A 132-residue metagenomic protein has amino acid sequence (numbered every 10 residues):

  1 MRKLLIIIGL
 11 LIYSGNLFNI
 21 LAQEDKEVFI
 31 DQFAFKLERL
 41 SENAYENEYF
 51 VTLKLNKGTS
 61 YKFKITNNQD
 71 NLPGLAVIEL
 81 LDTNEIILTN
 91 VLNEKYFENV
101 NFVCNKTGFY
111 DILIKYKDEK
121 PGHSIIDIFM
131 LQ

Functional and structural regions predicted by a protein language model:
M1-K26: Bacterial Sec-dependent N-terminal signal peptides
K3, L37-R39, Y110: Assembly/interface hotspot detector across virion components, adhesins/toxins, and nucleic-acid enzymes
Y13-I20, F35, Y45-E46, K64-I65: Generic hydrophobic/packing signal
I20-L40: Short N-terminal segments immediately surrounding and downstream of signal-peptide cleavage
Q23, E42-N99, V103-I125: Acidic, Ser/Thr/Pro-rich low-complexity intrinsically disordered segments
D127-Q132: Short beta-strand edge segments in extracellular beta-sheet folds
